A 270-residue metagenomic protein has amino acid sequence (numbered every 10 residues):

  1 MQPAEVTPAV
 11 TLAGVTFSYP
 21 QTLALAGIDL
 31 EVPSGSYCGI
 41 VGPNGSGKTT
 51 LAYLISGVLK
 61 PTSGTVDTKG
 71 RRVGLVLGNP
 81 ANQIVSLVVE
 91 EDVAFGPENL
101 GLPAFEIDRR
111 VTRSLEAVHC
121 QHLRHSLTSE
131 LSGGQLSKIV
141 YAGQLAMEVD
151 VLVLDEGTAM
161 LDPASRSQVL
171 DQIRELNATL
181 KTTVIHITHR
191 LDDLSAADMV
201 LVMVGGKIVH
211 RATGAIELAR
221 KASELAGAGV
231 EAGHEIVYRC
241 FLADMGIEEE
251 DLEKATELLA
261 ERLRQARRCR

Functional and structural regions predicted by a protein language model:
V41-P43: The feature captures the beta-strand-to-loop junction immediately N-terminal to the Walker
S56: Helix-to-loop junction immediately C-terminal to a conserved catalytic motif
F105-L123: Conserved ABC ATPase "signature" region
L127-L131, Q135: Conserved ABC ATPase signature
L152-E156: Catalytic Walker B motif of ABC-type/P-loop ATPase nucleotide-binding domains
P163-S165: Helix N-cap at the start of a conserved alpha-helix in ABC-type nucleotide-binding domains
K207-E235: Conserved beta-strand-loop-alpha-helix hinge in the C-terminal portion of ABC ATPase nucleotide-binding domains
